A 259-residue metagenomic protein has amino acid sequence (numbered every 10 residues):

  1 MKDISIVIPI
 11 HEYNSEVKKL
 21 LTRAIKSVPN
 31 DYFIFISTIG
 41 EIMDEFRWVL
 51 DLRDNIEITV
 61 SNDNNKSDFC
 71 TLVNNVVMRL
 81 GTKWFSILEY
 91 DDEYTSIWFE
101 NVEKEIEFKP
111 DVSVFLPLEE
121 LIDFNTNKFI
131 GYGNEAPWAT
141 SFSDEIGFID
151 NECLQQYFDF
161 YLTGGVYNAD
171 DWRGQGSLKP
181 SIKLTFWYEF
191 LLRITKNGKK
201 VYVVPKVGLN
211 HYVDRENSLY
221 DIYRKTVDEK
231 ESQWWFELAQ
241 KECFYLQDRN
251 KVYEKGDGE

Functional and structural regions predicted by a protein language model:
Y13-V28: Short, well-formed alpha-helical segments that are part of the catalytic scaffolds of diverse glycosyltransferases
I25-N64: Acidic donor-binding segment of Leloir-type glycosyltransferases
D63-L80: Glycine-rich, basic loop-to-helix element that forms the pyrophosphate-binding segment of sugar-nucleotide handling
F85: Short aromatic/hydrophobic "clamp" motif used to bind/position activated sugar donors
F99-Y132: Conserved donor NDP-sugar-binding/catalytic core segment of glycosyltransferases
N127-Y132, I182-K183, V204-E237: Nucleotide-sugar-dependent glycosyltransferase catalytic core
S143-Y167: A recurrent flexible, glycine/aromatic-enriched loop bordering the glycosyltransferase active site that acts as
K183-F190: Acidic donor-binding loop at a coil-to-helix junction in glycosyltransferase catalytic cores that engages
